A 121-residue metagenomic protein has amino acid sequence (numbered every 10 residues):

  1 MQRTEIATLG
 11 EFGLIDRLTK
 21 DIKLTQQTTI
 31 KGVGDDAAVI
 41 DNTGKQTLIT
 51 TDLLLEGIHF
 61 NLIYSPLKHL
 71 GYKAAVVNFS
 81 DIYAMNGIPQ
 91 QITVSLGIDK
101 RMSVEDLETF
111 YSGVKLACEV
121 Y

Functional and structural regions predicted by a protein language model:
M1-P66, V94, S112-V120: Extreme N-terminal cap/leader segments of soluble proteins
Q2, L67, Y72-Y121: A glycine-rich phosphate/pyrophosphate-binding beta-strand-loop-alpha-helix module
